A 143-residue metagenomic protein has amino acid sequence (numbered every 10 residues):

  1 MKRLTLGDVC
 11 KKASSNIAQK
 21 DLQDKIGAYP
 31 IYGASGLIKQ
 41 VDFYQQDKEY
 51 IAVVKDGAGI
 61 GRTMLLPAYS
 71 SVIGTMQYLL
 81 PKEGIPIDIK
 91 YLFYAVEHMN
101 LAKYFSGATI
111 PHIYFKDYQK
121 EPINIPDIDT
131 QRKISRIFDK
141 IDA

Functional and structural regions predicted by a protein language model:
M1-I17, D21-G33, K120-A143: Non-catalytic DNA-recognition/assembly elements of restriction-modification systems
D8-K12, A95, Y104: Residues that form generic nucleotide/phosphate-binding pockets
S14-S15, L37, L101: Generic structural signal for secondary-structure transition and capping sites
N16-I17, D24, T63-M64, Y104-F105: Short, flexible segments with low predicted structural confidence
G33-H98, S106-T109, Y114-Y118: A short beta-sheet element
P86, A102-I110, P126-I134: Short, flexible active-site-proximal loops enriched in glycine and acidic residues
E97-L101, D142: Short amphipathic alpha-helical signal-transduction/dimerization elements
